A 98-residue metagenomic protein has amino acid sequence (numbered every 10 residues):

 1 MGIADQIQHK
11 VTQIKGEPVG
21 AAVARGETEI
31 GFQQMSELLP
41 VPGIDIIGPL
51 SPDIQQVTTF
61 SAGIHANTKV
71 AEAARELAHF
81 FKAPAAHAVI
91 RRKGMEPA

Functional and structural regions predicted by a protein language model:
M1-A98: Exported/periplasmic ABC-transporter solute-binding proteins
